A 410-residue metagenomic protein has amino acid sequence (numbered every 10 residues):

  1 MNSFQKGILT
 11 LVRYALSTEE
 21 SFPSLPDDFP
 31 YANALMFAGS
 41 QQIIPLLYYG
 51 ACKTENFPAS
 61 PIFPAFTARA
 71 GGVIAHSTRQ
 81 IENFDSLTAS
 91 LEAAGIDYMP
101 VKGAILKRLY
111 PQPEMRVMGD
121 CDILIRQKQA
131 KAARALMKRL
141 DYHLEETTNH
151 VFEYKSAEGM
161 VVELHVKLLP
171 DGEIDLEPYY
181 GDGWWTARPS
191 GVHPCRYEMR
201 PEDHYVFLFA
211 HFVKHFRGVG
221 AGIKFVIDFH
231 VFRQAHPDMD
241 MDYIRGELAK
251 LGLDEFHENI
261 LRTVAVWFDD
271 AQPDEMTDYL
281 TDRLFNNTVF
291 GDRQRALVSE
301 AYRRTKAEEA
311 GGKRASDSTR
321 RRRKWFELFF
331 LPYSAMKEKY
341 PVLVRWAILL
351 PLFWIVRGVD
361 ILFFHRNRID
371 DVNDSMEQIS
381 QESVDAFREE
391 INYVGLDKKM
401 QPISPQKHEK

Functional and structural regions predicted by a protein language model:
M1-G119, I125-K410: Conserved NTP-donor binding/palm subdomain of two-metal-ion nucleotidyltransferases/polymerases, i.e., the charged
